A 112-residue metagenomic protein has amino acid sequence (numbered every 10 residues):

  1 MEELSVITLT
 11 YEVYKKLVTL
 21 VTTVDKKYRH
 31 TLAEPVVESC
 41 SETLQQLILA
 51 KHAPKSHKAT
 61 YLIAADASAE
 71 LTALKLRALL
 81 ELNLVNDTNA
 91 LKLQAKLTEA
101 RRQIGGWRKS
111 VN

Functional and structural regions predicted by a protein language model:
M1-N112: Amphipathic alpha-helical assembly/interaction segments
